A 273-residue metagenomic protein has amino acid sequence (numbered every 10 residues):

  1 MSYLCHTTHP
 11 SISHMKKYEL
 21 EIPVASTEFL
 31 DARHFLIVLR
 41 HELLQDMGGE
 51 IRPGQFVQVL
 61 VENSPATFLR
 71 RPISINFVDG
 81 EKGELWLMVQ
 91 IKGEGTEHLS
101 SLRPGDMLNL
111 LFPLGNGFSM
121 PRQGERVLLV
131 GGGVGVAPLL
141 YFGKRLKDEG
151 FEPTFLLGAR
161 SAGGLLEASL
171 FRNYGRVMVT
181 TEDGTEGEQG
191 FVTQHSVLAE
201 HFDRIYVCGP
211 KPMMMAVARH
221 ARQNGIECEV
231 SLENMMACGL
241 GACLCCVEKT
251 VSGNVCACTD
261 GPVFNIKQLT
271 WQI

Functional and structural regions predicted by a protein language model:
S2-H6, S11: Short, positively charged and aromatic/hydrophobic N-terminal segments
M15-Y18, N254-I273: Short, basic/aromatic-enriched C-terminal tail that caps enzymatic domains
K16-P104: Ferredoxin-reductase
E62-S64, P113, V251: Short, surface-exposed secondary-structure boundary micro-motifs
S64-I73, G115-R122, C258: Short, Lys/Arg- and Gly-enriched loop/turn segments at beta-strand edges
E94-E233: FNR/FR-type flavoprotein reductase catalytic core
E233-P262: Local cysteine-cluster metal-coordination motifs and their immediate loop/turn environment, predominantly Fe-S cluster
